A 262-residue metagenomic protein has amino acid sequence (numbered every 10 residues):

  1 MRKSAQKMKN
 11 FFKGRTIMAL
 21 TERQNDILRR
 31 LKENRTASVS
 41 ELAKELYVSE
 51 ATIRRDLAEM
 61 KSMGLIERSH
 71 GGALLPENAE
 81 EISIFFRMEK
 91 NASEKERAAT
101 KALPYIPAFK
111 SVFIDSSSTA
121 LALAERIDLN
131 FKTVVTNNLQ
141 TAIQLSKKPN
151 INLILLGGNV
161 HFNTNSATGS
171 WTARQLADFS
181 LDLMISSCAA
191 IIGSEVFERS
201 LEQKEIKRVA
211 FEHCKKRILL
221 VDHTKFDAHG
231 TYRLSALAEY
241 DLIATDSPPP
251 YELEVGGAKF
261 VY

Functional and structural regions predicted by a protein language model:
R2-A5, N10-F11, R15-D26, K32-S40 (+4 more regions): HTH-adjacent hinge/linker in prokaryotic transcriptional regulators
F11-R15, A19-E22, R29, T36-L42 (+3 more regions): Conserved phosphate- and dinucleotide-binding cores of soluble alpha/beta proteins, encompassing both enzyme active
S69-H70, T136, L155: A generic structural-conservation signal
F113, V134, R199: Conserved SAM-binding loop
I114, A122, I127, F131 (+3 more regions): Hydrophobic transmembrane signal anchors and adjacent membrane-proximal interface regions, especially in viral
I114-D115, T136, T245: Short beta-strand scaffold positions
S118-T119, T141: A generic "binding-loop/recognition-motif" signal
E125-R126, V134, N138-I143: Catalytic core of membrane glycerolipid acyltransferases/transacylases, capturing the structured, soluble-facing
